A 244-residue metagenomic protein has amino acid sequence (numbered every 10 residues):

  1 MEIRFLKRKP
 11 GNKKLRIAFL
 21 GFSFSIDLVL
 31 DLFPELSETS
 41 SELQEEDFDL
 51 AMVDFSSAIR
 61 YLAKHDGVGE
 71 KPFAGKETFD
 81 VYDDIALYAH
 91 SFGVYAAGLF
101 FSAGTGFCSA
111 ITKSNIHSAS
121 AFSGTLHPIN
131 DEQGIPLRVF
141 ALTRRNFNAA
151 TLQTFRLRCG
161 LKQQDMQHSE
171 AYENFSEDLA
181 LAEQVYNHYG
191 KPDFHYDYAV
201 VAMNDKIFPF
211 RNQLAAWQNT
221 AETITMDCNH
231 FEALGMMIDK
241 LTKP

Functional and structural regions predicted by a protein language model:
E2-S56: Short, surface-exposed "cap/lid" segments of acyl-processing enzymes
E42-D47, F55-D84: Conserved acidic catalytic loop of the alpha/beta-hydrolase fold
Y88-A97: Gly/Ala-rich beta-loop-alpha elbow adjacent to hydrolase catalytic centers
I111-N146, Q167-H168, Y172-F175: Flexible "cap/lid" loop of the alpha/beta hydrolase fold
D131-E132, N146-Y186: Conserved alpha/beta-hydrolase catalytic His-Asp/Glu region
A199-V201, D205: Short beta-strand/loop motif that positions the catalytic acidic residue of the alpha/beta-hydrolase fold
K206-N212: Conserved alpha/beta-hydrolase "acid-adjacent" motif
T225-L241: Catalytic histidine-centered segment of alpha/beta-hydrolase-like enzymes
